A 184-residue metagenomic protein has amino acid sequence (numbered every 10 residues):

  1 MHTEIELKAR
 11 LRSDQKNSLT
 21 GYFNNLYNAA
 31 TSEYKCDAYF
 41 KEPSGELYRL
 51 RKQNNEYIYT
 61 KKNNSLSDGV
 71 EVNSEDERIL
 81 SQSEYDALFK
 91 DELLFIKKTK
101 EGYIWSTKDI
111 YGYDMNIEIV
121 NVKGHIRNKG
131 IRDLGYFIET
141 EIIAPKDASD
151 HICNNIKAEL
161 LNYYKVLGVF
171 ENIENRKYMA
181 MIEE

Functional and structural regions predicted by a protein language model:
M1-E184: Phosphate-end processing signature that detects enzymes handling 5′-triphosphorylated RNA and polyphosphate
